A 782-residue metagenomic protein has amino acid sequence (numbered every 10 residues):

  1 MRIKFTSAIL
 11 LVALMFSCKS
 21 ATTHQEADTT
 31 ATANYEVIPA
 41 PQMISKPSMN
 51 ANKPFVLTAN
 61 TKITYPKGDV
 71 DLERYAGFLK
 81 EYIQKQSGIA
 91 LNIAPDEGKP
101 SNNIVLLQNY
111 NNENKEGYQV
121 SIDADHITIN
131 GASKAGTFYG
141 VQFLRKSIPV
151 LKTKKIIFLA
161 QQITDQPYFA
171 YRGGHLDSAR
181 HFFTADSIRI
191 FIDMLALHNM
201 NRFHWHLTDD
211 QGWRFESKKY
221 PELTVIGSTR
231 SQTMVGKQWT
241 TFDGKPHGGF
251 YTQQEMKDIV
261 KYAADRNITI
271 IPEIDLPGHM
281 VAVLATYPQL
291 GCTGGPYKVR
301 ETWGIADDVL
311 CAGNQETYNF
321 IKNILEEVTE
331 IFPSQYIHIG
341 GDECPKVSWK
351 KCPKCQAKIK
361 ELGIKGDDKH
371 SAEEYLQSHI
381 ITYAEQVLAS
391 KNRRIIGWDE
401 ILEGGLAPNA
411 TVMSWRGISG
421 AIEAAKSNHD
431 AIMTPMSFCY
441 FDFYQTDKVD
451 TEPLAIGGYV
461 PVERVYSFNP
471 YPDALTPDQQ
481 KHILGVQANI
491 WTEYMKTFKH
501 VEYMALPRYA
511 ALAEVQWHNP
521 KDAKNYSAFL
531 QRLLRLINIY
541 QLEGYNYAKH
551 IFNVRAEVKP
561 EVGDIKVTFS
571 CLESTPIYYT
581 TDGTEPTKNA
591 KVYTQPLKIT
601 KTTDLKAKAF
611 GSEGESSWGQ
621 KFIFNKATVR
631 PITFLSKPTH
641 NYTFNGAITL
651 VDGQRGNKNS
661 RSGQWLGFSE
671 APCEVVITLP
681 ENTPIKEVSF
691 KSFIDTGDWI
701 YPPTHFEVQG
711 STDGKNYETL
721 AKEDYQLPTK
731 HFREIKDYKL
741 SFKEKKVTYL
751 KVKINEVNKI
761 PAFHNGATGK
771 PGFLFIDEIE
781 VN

Functional and structural regions predicted by a protein language model:
S7-M15: Bacterial N-terminal signal peptides
K19-R172, K391-L402, L406, L542 (+2 more regions): Acidic, contiguous N-terminal accessory segments
T23-D28, T64, K524, A528-V676 (+3 more regions): Short, compositionally stereotyped local motifs that mark structural "simplifiers"
Y82, N112-Y336, Y383, V387 (+1 more regions): Feature activates predominantly on carbohydrate-active enzymes
S133, A609-E613, E756-N758: Surface-exposed loop/turn motifs at beta-strand-loop junctions within extracellular Ig-like and Fibronectin type III
V283, P288, K298-E301, I305-P408 (+1 more regions): Active-site neighborhood of glycoside hydrolase catalytic domains
I395-A410, R416-I565: Flexible, acidic glycine-rich loops studded with aromatic residues
K658-A721, F732-N782: Aromatic, loop-rich ligand-recognition surfaces of beta-strand-rich domains
